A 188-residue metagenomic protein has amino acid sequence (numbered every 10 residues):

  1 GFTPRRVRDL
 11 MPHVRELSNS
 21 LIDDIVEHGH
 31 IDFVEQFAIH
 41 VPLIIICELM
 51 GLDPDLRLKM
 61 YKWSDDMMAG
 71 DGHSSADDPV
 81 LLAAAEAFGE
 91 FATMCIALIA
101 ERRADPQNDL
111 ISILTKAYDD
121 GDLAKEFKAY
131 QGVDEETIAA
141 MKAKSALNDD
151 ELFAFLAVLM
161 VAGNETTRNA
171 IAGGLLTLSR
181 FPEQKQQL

Functional and structural regions predicted by a protein language model:
G1-L188: Cytochrome P450
